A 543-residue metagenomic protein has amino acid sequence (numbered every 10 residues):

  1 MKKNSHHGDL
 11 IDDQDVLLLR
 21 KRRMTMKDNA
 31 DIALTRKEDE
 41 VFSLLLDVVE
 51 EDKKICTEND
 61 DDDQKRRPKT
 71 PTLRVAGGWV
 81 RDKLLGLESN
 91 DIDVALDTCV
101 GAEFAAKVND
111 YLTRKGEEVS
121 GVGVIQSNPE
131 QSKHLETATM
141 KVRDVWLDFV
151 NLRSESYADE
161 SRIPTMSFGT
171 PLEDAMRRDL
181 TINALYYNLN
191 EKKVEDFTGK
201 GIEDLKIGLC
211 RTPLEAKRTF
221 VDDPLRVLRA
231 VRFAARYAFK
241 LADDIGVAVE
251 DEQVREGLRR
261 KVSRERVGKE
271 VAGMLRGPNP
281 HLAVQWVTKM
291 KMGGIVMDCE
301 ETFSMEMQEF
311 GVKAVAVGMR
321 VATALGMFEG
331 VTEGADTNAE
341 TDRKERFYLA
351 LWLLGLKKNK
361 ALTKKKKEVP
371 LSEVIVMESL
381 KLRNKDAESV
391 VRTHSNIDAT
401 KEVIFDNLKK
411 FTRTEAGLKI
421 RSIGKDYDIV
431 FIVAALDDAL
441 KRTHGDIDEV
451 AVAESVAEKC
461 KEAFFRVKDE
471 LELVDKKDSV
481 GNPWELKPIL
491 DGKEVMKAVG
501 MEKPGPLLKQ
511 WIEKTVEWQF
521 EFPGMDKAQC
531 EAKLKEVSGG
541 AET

Functional and structural regions predicted by a protein language model:
M1-T543: Catalytic cores of the polymerase beta-like nucleotidyltransferase superfamily and closely associated nucleotide
